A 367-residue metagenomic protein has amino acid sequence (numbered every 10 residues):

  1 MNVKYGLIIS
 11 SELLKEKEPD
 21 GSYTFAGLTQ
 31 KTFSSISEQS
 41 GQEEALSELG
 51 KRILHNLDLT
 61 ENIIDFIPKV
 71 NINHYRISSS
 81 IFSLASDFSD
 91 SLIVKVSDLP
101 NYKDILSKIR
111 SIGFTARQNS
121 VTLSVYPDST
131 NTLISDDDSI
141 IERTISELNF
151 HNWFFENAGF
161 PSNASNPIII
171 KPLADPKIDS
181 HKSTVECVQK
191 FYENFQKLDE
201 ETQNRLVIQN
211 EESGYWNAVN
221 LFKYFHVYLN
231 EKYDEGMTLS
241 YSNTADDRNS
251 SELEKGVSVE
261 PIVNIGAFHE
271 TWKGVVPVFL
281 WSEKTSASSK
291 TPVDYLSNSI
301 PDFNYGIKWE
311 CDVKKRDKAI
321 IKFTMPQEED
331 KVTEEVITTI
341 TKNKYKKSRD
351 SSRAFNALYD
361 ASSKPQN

Functional and structural regions predicted by a protein language model:
M1-T122, N131-I145, A158-F160, N204-I208 (+3 more regions): Alpha/beta catalytic barrel-like cores
Y126: Conserved, mostly hydrophobic/aromatic
E142, L148-M237: Eukaryote-skewed repeat-based solenoidal scaffolds used as protein-protein interaction platforms, primarily
S213-W216, S242-D246: Short acidic, Gly/Ser-rich segments with clustered Asp/Glu that frequently serve as metal-coordination loops in enzyme
S240-S242, S282: Acidic/histidine-rich, metal-coordinating catalytic segments
